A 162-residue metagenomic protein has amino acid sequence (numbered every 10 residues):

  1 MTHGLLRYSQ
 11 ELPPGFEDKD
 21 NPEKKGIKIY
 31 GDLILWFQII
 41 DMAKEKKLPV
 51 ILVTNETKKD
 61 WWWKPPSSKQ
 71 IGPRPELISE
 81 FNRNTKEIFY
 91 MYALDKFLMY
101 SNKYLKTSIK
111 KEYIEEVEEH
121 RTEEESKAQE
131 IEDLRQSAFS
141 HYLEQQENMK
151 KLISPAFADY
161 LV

Functional and structural regions predicted by a protein language model:
M1-L48, T57-Q146, L152-Y160: Active-site-proximal, substrate-binding regions of enzyme catalytic domains and RNA-binding/basic surfaces
T54: Short beta-strand/turn micro-motifs composed of small residues that flank or help shape donor/cofactor-binding pockets
